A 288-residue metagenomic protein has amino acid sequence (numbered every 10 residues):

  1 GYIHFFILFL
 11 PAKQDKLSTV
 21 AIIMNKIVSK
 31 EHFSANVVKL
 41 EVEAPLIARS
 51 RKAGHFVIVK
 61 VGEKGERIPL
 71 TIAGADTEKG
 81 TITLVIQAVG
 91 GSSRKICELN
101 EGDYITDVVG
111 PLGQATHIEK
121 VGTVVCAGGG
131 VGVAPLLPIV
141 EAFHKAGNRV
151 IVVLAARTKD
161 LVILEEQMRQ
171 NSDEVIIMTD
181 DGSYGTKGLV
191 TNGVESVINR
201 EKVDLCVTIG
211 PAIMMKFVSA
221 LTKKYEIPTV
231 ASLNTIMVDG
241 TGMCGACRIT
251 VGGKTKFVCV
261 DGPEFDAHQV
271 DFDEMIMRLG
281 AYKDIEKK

Functional and structural regions predicted by a protein language model:
G1-T19: N-terminal amphipathic/basic-hydrophobic helices that include classical n-h-c signal peptides and signal-anchor
A21-D103: Ferredoxin-reductase
V59, D107-V108, I249: A generic structural signal for residues embedded in beta-strands
G62, G110-P111, G252: Short, surface-exposed secondary-structure boundary micro-motifs
G65-I72, L112-E119, C259: Short, Lys/Arg- and Gly-enriched loop/turn segments at beta-strand edges
G91-V238: FNR/FR-type flavoprotein reductase catalytic core
T235-E264: Local cysteine-cluster metal-coordination motifs and their immediate loop/turn environment, predominantly Fe-S cluster
F257-D261, F265-K288: Short Fe-S-cluster ligation motifs
